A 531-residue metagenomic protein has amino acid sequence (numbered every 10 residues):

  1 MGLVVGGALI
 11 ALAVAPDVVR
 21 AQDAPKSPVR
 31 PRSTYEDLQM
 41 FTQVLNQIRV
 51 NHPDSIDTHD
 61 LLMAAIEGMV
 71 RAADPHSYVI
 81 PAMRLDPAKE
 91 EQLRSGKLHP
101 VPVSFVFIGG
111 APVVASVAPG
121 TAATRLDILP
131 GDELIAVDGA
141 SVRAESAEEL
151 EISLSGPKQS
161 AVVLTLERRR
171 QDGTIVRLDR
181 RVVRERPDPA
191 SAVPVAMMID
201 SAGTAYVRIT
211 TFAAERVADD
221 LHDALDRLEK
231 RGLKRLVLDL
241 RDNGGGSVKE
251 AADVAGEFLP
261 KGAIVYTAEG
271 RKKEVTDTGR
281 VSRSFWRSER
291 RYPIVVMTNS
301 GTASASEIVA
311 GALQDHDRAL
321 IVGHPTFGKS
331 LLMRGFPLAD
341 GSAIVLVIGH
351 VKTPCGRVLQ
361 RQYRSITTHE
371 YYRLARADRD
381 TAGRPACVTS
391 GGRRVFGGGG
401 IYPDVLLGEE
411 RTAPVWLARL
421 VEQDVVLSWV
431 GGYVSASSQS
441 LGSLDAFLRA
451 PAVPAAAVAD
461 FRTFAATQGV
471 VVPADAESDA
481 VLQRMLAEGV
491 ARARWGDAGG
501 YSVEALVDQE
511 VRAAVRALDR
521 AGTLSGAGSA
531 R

Functional and structural regions predicted by a protein language model:
G2-A13: Hydrophobic membrane-insertion alpha-helices, especially the h-region of bacterial N-terminal signal peptides
A11-K26: Signal peptide processing junction and immediate N-terminal pro/mature segment of secreted/exported proteins
Q22, K26-S27, R32-D37, N46-T58 (+4 more regions): Cleft-lining beta-strand/loop regions that shape enzyme active-site pockets
L45-D54, A65-Y78, A136-G139, S155 (+11 more regions): Sec-exported extracytoplasmic/periplasmic mature domains
V50-A115, Q159-V195, Y266, E504-V515 (+1 more regions): Extended, small/polar residue-biased N-terminal targeting/export presequences and adjacent propeptide/linker tracts
S300-A303, G311, D315-V322, F327-I401: Acidic, polar loop-rich interaction surfaces within structured domains
V358-L359, Y363-R531: Conserved functional hotspot residues or short segments at active or partner-binding sites across diverse domains
